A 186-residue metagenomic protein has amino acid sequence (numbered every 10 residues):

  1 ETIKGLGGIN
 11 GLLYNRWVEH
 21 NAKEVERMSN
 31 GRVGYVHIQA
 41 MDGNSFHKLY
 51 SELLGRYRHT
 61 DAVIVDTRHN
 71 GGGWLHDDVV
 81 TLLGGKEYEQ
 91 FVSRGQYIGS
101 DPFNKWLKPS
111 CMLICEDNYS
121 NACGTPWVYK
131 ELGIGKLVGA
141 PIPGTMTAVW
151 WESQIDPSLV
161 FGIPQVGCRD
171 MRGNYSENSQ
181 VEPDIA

Functional and structural regions predicted by a protein language model:
E1-L159: Cleft-lining beta-strand/loop regions that shape enzyme active-site pockets
W151, Q165-V166: A post-motif C-terminal structural segment
G162, C168-A186: Active-site rim recognition segments
